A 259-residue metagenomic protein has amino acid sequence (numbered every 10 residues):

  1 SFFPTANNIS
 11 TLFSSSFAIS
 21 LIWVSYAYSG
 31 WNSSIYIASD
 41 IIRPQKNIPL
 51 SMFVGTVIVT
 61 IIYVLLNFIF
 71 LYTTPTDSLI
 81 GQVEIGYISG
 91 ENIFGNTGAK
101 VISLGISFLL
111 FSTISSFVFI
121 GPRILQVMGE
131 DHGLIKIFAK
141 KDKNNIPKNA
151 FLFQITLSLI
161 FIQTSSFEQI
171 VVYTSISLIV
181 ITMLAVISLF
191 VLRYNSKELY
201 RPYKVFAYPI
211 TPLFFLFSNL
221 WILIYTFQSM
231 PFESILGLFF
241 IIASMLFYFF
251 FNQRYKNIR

Functional and structural regions predicted by a protein language model:
S1-L12, S25, F68-T74, I187-L199 (+1 more regions): Hydrophobic alpha-helical segments and their helix-loop junctions in multi-pass secondary transporters
A6, F53-S115, L134-Q169, Y173-T174: TM-loop-TM module centered on a large, flexible mid-protein loop between adjacent transmembrane helices in multi-pass
F17-N47, S51, L71-T73, P122-D131: Helix-loop junctions at the membrane interface of multi-pass solute transporters
W31-A38, L65, F111-L125, G129 (+2 more regions): Membrane-embedded alpha-helices of multi-pass transport/permease systems
V101-G105, I160-I187, Y200-K204, Y225-F240: Transmembrane helix-loop boundary segments of multi-pass membrane transporters
I137-K148, T182-E233, Y255-R259: C-terminal membrane-solvent junction of multi-pass transporters and transport-like membrane proteins
L159, S218-L220, L238-N252: Hydrophobic core of alpha-helical transmembrane segments in multi-pass integral membrane proteins
